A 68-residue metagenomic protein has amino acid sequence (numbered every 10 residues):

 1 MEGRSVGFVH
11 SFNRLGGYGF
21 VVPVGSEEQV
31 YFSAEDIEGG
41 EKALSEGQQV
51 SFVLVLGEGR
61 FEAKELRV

Functional and structural regions predicted by a protein language model:
E2-L15: Structural detector for short beta-strands of small beta-barrel domains
G3, S26-E28, G59: Short acidic/polar mixed-charge low-complexity motifs
L15-V21: Short aromatic-glycine-enriched beta-strand elements
E28-E35: A short macromolecule-binding patch
E38-S51: Short nucleic-acid-contacting surface segments enriched for D/E, G, S/T with interspersed K/R
V55-V68: OB-fold/S1-family single-stranded nucleic acid-binding modules
